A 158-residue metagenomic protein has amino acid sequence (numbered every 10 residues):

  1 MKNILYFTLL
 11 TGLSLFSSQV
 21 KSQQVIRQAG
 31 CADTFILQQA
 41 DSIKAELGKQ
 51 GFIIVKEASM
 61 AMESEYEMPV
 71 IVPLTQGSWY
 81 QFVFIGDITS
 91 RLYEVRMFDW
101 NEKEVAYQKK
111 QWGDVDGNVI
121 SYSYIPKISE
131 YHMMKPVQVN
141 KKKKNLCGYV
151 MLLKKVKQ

Functional and structural regions predicted by a protein language model:
M1-V25: Bacterial Sec-dependent N-terminal signal peptides
N3, L9, A40-S42, G77: Hydrophobic alpha-helical context, especially transmembrane and signal-peptide helices
Q19, K154-K155: Residue-level recognition of conserved structural "scaffold" positions that shape functional pockets and channels
Q23-Q50: Predominantly extracellular/luminal regions of secreted and cell-surface proteins, especially disulfide-bonded
Q24-R27, S59-C147, K155-Q158: Acidic, Ser/Thr/Pro-rich low-complexity intrinsically disordered segments
I53-E57: A short helix->beta-strand "capping" segment at the edge of beta-propeller domains
